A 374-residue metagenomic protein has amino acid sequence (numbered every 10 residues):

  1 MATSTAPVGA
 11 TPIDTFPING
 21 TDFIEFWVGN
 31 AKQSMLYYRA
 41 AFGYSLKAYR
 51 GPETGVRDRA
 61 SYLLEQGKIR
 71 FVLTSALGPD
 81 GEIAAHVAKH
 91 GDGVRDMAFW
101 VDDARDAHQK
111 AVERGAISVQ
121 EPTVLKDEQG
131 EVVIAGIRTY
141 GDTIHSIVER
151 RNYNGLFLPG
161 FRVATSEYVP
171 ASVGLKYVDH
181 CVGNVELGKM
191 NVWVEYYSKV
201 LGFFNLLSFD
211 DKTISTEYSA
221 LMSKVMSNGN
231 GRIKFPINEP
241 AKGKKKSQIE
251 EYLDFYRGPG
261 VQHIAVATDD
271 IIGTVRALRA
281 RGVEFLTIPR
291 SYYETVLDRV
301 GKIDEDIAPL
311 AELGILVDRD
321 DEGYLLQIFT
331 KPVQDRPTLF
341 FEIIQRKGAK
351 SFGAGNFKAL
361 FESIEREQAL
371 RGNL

Functional and structural regions predicted by a protein language model:
A2, F16-R70, E113, P122-E128 (+6 more regions): Core segments of cupin and vicinal oxygen chelate
A2-G9, Y62-G81, R150-A164: Conserved oxyanion/phosphate-binding beta-strand-loop segments in alpha/beta enzyme cores
A2-K32, V94-M97, L156-V194, F204 (+3 more regions): N-terminal beta-strand motif that seeds the catalytic metal site of vicinal oxygen chelate
N19-G29, Y62-L63, E82-Q109, R114 (+5 more regions): Vicinal oxygen chelate
S75, D92-M97, D106-E217, K224 (+2 more regions): Extended catalytic-interface subdomain
N230-E251, R257: Active-site-adjacent "gating/activation" loops or surface patches in catalytic cores
I233-F235, R257-V333, L339-R346: Long compositionally biased, domain-poor regions of proteins
Q334, E342-E367: Low-complexity, glycine/alanine/valine/leucine- and proline-rich hydrophobic stretches
